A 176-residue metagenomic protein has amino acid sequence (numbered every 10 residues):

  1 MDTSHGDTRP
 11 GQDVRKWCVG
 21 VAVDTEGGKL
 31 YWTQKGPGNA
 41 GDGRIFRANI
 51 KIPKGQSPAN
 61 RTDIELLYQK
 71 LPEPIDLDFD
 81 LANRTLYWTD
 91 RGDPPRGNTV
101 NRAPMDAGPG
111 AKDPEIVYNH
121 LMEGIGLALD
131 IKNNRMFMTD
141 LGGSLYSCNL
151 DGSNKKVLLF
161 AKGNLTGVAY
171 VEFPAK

Functional and structural regions predicted by a protein language model:
D2-S4, R9-R15, E65-P72, I116-M122 (+1 more regions): Surface loop/turn motifs at the tips and blade-to-blade linkers of beta-strand repeat domains
W17-V19, G41, K70-I75, R96 (+2 more regions): Beta-rich catalytic cores
V21-V23, L77-F79, L127-L129, V168-E172: Hydrophobic core register within WD40 beta-propeller blades
E26, K35-A40, I50, A82 (+3 more regions): Short loop/turn segments immediately following the C-termini of beta-strands
E26-G28, A82-R84, K132-N134: Short coil/turn segments that connect the beta-strands within blades of beta-propeller domains
Y31-T33, R47, Y87-T89, R102 (+1 more regions): Residue position within the beta-strands of beta-propeller blades
N39-N49, P95-A103, S144-S147: Structural motif
L141-K176: Blade-level signature of beta-propeller repeat domains, shared across WD40, Kelch, NHL, RCC1 and BNR/Asp-box propellers
